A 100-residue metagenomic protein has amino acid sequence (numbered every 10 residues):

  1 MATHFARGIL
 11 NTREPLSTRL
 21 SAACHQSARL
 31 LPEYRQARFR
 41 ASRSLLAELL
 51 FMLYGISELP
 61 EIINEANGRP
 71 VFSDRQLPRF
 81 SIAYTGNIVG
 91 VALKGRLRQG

Functional and structural regions predicted by a protein language model:
M1-Q99: Core catalytic alpha/beta fold that binds nucleotide/phospho-ligands
